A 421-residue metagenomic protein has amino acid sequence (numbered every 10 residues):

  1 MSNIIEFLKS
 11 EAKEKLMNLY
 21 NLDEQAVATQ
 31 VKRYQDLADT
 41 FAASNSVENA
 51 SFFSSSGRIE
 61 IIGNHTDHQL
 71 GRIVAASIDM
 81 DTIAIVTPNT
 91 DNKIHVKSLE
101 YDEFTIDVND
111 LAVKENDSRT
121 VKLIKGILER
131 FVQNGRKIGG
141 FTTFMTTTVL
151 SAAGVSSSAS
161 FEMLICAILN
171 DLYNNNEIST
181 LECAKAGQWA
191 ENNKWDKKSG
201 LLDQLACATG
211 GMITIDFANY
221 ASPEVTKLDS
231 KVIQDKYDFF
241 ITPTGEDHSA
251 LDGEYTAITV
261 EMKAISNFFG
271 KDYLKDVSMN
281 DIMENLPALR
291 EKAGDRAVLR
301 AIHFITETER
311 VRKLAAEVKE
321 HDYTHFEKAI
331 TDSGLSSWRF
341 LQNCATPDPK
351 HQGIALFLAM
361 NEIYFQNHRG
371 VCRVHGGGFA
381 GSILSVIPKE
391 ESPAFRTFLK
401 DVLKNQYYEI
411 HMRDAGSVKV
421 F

Functional and structural regions predicted by a protein language model:
M1-S55, I83, T87, D91-N116 (+2 more regions): C-terminal nucleotide
S54, R58-L70, T148-I165, H368-V386: Glycine/serine-rich anion-binding loops at beta->alpha junctions that coordinate negatively charged ligand groups
R72-T90, T209: Structural signature of FAD isoalloxazine-binding scaffolds in flavoprotein oxidoreductases
S77-D79, V155-N175: DPxDG-like acidic metal-binding loop motif
F104-I138, T142-V149: Hydrophobic alpha-helical hairpins/lids featuring a short glycine-rich hinge
Q133-F141, L169-A186, K389-V402: Phosphate-handling active-site elements
N175-E224, L358-Y364, R373-G378, E409: Alpha/beta catalytic cores of group-transfer enzymes, especially the acyltransferase/condensing modules of polyketide
